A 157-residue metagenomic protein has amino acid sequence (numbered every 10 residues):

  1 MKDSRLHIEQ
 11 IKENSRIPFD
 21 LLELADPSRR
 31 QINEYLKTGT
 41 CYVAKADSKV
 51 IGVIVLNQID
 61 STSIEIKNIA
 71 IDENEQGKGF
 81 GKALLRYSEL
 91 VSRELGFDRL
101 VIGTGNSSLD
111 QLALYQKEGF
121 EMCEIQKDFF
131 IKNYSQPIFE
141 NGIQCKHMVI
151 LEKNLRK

Functional and structural regions predicted by a protein language model:
L6-N74, L85, N154: Acetyl-CoA-dependent GNAT
G39, C145-I150: Short hydrophobic/aromatic beta-strand or adjacent loop that forms the aromatic wall/cage of a ligand/substrate-binding
D72-N74, K78, S107: Active-site acidic-Proline motif in GNAT/NAT acetyltransferases
G77-L90, K117: Conserved acetyl-CoA-binding loop-helix of GNAT-fold acetyltransferases
S92-T104: Conserved GNAT acetyl-CoA-binding A-motif
I102-L112, D128-N133: Conserved beta-strand-loop-alpha-helix junction that forms the acyl-donor binding cleft
Q116-E124: Conserved acetyl-CoA-binding loop of GNAT-fold acetyltransferases
C123-H147: Short, flexible, glycine-rich and Lys/Arg-enriched loop motifs at helix boundaries that contact anionic partners
